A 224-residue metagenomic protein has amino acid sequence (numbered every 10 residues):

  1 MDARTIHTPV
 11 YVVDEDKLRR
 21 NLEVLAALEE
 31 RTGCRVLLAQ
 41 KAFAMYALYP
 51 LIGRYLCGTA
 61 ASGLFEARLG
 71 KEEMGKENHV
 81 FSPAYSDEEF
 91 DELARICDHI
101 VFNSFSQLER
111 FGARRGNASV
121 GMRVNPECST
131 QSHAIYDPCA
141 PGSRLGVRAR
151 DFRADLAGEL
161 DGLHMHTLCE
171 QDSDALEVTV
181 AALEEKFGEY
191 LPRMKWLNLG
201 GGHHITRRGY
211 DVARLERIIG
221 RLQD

Functional and structural regions predicted by a protein language model:
M1-V12: Generic N-terminal amphipathic, Lys/Arg-enriched alpha-helix
T5, N21, I52: Glycine-rich phosphate-binding segment of PLP-dependent enzymes
V10, H99, H204: Short aromatic/hydrophobic contact patches that present stacked aromatics for nucleic-acid/ligand binding
K17: Active-site anion-handling motifs in enzyme catalytic cores
N21-R31: A short, N-terminal amphipathic alpha-helix
C34-W196, R221: Active-site-proximal beta-alpha core segment in soluble small-molecule metabolic enzymes
L199: Structured binding elements
G202-D224: Anionic-ligand-binding alpha/beta catalytic cores of soluble enzymes and soluble regulatory domains that recognize
